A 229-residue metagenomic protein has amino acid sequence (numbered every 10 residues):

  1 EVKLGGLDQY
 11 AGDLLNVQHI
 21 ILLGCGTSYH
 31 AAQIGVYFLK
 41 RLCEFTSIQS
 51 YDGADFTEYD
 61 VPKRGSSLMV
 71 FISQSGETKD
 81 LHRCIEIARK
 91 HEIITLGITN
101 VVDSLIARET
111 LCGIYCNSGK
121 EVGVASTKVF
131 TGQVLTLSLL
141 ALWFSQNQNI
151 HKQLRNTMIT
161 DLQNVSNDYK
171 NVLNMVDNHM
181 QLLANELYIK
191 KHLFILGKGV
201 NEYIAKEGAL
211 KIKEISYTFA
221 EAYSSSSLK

Functional and structural regions predicted by a protein language model:
E1, L162-D168: Gly-rich Lys/Arg/Thr-decorated short loops/hinges at beta-loop-alpha junctions or inter-strand turns that position
V2-K3, D52-G53, V172-H179, A220-K229: A general structural motif
V2-N16, N174-I189: A short, well-structured juxtamembrane/interface segment
L15-N164, K198: Glycine-rich phosphate-binding loops that contact phosphosugars or nucleotide phosphates
Q18, F45, Y188-K229: Acidic catalytic cores of enzymes that act on phosphate-bearing nucleotides/polynucleotides
M69, K170-V172: Glycine-rich phosphate-binding "P-loop"
V101, M175, I215: Residue-level signal for short amphipathic helical patches enriched in basic/charged and nearby hydrophobic residues
